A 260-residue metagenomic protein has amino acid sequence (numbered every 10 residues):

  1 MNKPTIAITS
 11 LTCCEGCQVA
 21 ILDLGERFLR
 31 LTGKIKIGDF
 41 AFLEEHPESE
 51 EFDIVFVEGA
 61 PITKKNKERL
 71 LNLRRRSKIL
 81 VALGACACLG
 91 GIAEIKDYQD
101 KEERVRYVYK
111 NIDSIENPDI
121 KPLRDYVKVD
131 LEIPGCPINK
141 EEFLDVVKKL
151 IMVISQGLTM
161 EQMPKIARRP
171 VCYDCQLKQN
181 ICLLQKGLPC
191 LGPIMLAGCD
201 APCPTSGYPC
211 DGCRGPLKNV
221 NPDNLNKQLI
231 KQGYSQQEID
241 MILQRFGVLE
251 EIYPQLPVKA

Functional and structural regions predicted by a protein language model:
M1-F56, P61, K65-I79, E102-A260: Iron-sulfur (Fe-S) cluster-binding modules
C86-G91: Short gly/pro/ser/thr-enriched loop/turn and capping motifs at secondary-structure boundaries
K96: Portal/gating segments that form or line small-molecule/metal binding sites
Q99: Short beta-strand elements at the ligand-binding edges of bilobed clamshell
